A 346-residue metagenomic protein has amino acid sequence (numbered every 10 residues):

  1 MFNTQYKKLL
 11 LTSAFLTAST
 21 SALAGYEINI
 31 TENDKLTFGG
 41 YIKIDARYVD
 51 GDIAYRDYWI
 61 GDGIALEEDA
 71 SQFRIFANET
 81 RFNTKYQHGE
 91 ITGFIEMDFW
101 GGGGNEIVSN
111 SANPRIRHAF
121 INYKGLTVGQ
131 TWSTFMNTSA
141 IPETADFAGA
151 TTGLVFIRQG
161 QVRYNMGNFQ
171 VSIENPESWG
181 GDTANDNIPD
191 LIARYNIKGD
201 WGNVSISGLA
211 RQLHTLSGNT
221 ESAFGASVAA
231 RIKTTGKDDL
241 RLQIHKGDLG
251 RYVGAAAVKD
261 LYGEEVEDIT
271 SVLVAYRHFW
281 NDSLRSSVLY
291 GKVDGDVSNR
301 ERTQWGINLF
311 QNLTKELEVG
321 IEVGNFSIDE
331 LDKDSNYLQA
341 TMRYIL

Functional and structural regions predicted by a protein language model:
M1-N29: Cleavable N-terminal export/targeting peptides
G25, G63-E68, T144-A148, L213-H214 (+2 more regions): Extracytoplasmic loops and strand-loop junctions of Gram-negative outer membrane beta-barrel proteins
Y26-Y55, L66-W179, N185-I197, N203 (+2 more regions): Outer membrane beta-barrel
I30, S71-R74, V108-N113, A150-F156 (+6 more regions): Replace "Gram-negative outer membrane beta-barrel proteins" with "bacterial and organellar outer membrane beta-barrel
A46-A54, G101-N105, T134-T138, E177-G181 (+6 more regions): Gram-negative outer-membrane beta-barrel proteins
T80-T84, A119, V162, A193 (+5 more regions): Membrane-embedded beta-strands of outer-membrane beta-barrel proteins, especially the hydrophobic/small aromatic
K198-R302: Detector for outer-membrane/organellar transmembrane beta-barrel domains, recognizing the amphipathic beta-strand
Q311-L313, D334-L346: Outer-membrane beta-barrel "beta-signal"
